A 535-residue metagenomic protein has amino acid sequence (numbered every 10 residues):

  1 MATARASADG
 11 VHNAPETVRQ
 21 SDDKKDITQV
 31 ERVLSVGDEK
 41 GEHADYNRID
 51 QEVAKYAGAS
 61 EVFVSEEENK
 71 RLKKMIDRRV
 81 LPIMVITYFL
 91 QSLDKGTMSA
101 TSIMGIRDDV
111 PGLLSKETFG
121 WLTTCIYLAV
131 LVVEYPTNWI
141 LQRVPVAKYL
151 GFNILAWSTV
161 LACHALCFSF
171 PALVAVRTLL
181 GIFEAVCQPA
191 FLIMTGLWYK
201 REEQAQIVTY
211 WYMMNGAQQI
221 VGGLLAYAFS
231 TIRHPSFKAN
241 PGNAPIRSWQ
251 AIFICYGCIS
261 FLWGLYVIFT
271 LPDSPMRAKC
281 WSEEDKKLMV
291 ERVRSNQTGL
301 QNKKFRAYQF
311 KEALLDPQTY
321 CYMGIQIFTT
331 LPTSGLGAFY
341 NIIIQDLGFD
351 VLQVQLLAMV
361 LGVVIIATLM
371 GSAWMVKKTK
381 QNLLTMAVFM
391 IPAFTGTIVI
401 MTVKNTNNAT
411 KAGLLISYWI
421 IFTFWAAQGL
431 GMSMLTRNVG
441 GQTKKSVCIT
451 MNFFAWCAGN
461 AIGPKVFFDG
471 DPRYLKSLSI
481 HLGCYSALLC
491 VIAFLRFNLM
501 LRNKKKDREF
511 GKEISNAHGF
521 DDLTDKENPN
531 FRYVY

Functional and structural regions predicted by a protein language model:
M1-L90, I268-G299, K303, K445 (+1 more regions): Intracellular terminal tails of multi-pass secondary transporters
S99-A100, Y308-A373, M432, N460 (+1 more regions): Extracytoplasmic gate region of multi-pass secondary transporters
S99-V132: Extracellular/periplasmic helix-loop-helix junction of adjacent transmembrane segments in MFS-like secondary
T123-N138, M359-G371: Central cavity-lining transmembrane alpha-helices of secondary-active solute carriers, predominantly the Major
L131-P171: Conserved MFS/SLC helix-loop-helix module at the cytosolic interface between two early adjacent transmembrane helices
S169-R177, C321-Y322, A409-S417: Short hydrophobic/alpha-helical segments at membrane-entry points of transmembrane helices in Major Facilitator
A205-K238, A244-S248, I254, I259-S260 (+1 more regions): Glycine-rich segments within core transmembrane alpha-helices of 12-TM secondary carriers
N382-G431: C-terminal transmembrane helical hairpin of 12-TM major facilitator-type secondary transporters
